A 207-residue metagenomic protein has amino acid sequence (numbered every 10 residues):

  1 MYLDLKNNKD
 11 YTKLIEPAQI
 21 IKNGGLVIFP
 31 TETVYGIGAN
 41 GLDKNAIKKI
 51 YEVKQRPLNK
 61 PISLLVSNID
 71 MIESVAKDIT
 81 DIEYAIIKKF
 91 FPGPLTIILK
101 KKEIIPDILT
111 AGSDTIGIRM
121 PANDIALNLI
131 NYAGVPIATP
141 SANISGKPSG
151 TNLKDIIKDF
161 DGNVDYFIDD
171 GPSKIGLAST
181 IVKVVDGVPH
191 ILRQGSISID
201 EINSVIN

Functional and structural regions predicted by a protein language model:
M1-N207: Active-site-adjacent structural elements in enzyme catalytic cores
